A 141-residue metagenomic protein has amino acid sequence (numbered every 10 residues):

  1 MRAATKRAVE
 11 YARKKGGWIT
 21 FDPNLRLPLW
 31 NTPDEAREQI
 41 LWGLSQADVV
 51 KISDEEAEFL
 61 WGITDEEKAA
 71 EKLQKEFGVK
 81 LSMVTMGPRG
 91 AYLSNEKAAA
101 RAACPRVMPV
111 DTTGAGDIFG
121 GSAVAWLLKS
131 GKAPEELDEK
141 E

Functional and structural regions predicted by a protein language model:
M1-K72, V79-K80, R89-G90: Conserved beta-alpha-beta core of the PfkB/ribokinase-like small-molecule kinase fold
E10-Y11, G62-E141: Conserved phosphate-binding/catalytic region of the ribokinase-like
